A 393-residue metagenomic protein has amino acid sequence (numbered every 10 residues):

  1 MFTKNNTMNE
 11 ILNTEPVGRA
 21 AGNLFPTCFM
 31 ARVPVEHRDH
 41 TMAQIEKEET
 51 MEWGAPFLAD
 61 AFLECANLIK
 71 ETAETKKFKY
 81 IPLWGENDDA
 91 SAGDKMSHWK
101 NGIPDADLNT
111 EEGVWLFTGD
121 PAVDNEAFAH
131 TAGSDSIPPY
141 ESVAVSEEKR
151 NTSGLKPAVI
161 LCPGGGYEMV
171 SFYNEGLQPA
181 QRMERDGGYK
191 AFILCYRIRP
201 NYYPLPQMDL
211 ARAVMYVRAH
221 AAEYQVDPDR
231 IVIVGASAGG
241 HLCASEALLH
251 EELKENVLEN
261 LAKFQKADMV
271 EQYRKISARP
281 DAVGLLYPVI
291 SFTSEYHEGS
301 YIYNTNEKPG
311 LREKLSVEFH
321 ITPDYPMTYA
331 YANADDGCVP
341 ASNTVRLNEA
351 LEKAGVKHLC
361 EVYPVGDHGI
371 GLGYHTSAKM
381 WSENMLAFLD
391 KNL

Functional and structural regions predicted by a protein language model:
F2-L393: Alpha/beta-hydrolase superfamily serine-hydrolase fold, recognizing
